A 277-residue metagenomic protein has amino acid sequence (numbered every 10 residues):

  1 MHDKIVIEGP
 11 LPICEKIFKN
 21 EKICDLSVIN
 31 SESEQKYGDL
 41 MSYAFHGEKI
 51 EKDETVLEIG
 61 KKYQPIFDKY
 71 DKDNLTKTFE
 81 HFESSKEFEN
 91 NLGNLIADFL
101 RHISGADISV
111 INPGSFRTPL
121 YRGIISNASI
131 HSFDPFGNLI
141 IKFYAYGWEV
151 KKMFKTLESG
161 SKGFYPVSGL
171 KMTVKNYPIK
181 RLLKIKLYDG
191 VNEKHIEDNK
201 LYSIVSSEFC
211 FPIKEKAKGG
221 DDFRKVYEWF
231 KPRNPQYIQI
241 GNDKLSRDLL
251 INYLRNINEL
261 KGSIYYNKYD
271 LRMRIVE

Functional and structural regions predicted by a protein language model:
M1-E277: Catalytic centers of hydrolytic enzymes
